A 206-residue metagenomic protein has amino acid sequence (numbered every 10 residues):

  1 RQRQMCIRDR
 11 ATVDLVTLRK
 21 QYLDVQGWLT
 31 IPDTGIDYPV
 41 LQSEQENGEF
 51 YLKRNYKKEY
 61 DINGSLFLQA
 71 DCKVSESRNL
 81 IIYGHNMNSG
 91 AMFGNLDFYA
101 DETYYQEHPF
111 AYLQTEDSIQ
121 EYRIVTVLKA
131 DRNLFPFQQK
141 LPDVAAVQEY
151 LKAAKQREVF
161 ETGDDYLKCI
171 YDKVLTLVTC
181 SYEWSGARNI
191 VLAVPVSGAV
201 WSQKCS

Functional and structural regions predicted by a protein language model:
Q2-I7: Short, small-residue-biased leader/transition segments that mark boundaries at the very start of proteins
R8-T34, S43: N-terminal module-boundary/linker segments of secreted carbohydrate-active enzymes
L23-Q26, D33-G35, D61-N63, S75-N79 (+4 more regions): Extracytoplasmic
D24-V25, T34-P39, E46-G48, N88-S89: Primarily extracytoplasmic ectodomains and periplasmic/lumenal surface modules that are beta-strand-rich
P39-K57, Q139-K140, L192-V196: Short Gly/aromatic-enriched secondary-structure transition segments
K57-Q138: Mid-length scaffold segments of soluble, non-membrane domains
I82-G84, L96-D97, R123-T126, D131-V178: Surface-exposed beta-strand/loop segments enriched in Pro/Gly
E158-S206: Extracellular/periplasmic metallocenter environments
